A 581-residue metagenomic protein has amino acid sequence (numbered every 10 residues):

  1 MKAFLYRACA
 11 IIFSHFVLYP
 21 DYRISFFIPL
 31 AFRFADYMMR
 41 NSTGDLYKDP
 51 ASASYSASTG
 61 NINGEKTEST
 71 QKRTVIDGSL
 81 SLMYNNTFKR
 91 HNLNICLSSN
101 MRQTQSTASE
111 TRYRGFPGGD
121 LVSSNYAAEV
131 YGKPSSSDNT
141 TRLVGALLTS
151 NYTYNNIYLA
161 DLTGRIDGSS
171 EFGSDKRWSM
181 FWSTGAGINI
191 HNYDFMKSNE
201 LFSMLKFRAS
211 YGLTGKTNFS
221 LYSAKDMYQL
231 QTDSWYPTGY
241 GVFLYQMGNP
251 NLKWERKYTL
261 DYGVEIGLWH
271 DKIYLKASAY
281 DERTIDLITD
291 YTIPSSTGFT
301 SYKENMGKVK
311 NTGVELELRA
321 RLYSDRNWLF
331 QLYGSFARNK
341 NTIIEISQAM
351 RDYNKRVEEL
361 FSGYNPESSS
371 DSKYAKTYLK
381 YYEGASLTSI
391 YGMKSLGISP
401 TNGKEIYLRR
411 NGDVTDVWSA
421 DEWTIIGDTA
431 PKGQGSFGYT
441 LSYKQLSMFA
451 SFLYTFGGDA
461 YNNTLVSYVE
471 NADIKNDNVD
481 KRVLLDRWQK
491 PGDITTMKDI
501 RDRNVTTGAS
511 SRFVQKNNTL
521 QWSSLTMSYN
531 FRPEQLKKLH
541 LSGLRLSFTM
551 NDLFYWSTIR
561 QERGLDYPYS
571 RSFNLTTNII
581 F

Functional and structural regions predicted by a protein language model:
M1-T43, Y55-E367, A509-F581: Extracellular/periplasmic, surface-exposed regions of secreted and cell-surface proteins
F27, L46, M448-S451: A structural signal for short, well-ordered beta-strand segments and their strand-loop junctions that often border
Y47-A53: Short coil-to-beta-strand
S124-N125, G412-V417, R501-R503: Short, positively charged
S169, P400, T455-R545, M550: Extracytoplasmic gating/loop element in the C-terminal half of outer-membrane beta-barrel translocons and assembly
E304, R321-T429: Conserved small-residue
A420-E422, G433-Q434, L446, T506-S511: Short, flexible active-site loops
D428-Y461: Glycine-rich, aromatic-lined ligand/substrate-binding cores of catalytic and carbohydrate-binding domains
